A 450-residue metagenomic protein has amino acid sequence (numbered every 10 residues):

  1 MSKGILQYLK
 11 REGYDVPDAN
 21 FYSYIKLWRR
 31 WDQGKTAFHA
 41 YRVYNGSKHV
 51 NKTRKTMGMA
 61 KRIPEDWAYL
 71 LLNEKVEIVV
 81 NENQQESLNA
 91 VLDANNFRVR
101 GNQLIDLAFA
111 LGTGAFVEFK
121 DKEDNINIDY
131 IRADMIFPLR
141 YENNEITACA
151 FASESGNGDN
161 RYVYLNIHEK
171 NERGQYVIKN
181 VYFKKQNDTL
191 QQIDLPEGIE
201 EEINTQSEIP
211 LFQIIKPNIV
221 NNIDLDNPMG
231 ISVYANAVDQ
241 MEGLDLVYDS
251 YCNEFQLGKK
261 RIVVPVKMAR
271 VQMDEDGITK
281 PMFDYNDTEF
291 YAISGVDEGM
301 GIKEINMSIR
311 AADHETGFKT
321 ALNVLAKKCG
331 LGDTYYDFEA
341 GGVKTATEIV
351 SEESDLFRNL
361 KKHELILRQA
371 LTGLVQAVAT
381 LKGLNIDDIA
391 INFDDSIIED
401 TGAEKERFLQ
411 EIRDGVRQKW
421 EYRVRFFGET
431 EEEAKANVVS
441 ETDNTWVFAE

Functional and structural regions predicted by a protein language model:
M1-I146, E450: Extended, helix-rich architectural segments
W28, Q33-K52, I293-K328, K344-L367 (+2 more regions): Extended, non-catalytic structural segments that build the interaction scaffolds of large macromolecular assemblies
V117-I231: Extended, regular secondary-structure scaffolds
I199-S351, N392-F393: Extended, charged amphipathic alpha-helical segments
L325, E339-A346, A377, L381 (+2 more regions): Active/binding-pocket-proximal capping segment
D333-F338, N385-I391, G428-V439: Short, surface-exposed acidic
V438-E450: Extended, compositionally biased alpha-helical segments that mediate assembly or anchoring
